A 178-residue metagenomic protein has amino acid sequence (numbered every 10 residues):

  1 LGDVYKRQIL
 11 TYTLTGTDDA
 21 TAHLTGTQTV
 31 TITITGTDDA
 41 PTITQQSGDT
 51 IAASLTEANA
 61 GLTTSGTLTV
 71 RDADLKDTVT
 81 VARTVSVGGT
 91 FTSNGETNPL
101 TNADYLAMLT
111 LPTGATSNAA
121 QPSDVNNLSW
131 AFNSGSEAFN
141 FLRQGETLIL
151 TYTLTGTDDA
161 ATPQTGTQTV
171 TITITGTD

Functional and structural regions predicted by a protein language model:
L1-Y5: Short, small-residue-biased leader/transition segments that mark boundaries at the very start of proteins
K6-Y12, A58-T67, R143-Y152: Short, solvent-exposed loop/turn segments enriched in Ser/Thr/Gly
L10, L14, V30-I34, V70 (+1 more regions): Fold-core signature of tandem repeat domains
G16-H23, G156-P163: Short, solvent-exposed loop/turn segments at the edges of extracellular beta-sandwich modules
H23-V30, P163-V170: Extracellular and select intracellular beta-sandwich modules with Ser/Thr-enriched, small-residue motifs on
D38-T44, D178: Proline-centered linker/hinge motifs at extracellular inter-domain junctions
T42-Y105: Extracellular ectodomain surface segments
W130-E137: Short edge beta-strand/strand-turn motifs with a hydrophobic/aromatic core and a Ser/Thr and/or Pro "cap." The feature
